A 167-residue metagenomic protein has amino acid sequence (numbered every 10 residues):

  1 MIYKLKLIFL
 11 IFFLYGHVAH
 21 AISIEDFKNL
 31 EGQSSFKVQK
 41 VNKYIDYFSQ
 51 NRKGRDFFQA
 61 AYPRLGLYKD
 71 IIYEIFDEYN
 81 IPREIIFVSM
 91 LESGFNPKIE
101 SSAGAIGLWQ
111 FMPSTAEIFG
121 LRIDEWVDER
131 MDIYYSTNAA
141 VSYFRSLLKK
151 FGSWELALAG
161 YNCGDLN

Functional and structural regions predicted by a protein language model:
M1-I2: N-terminal secretory signal peptides that target proteins for export/translocation
L5-Y15: Sec-dependent N-terminal signal peptides
H17-N80: An acidic, Gly/Ser/Thr/Pro-rich helix-cap/linker signature
D46-P63, F95-S102, Q110-G152, L156: Substrate-binding clefts and substrate-entry loops adjacent to catalytic sites of polymer-processing enzymes acting on
I81-P97, A157-N162: Short, functionally critical alpha-helical segments immediately adjacent to catalytic or ligand/cofactor-binding
G164-N167: Short, intrinsically disordered, charge-balanced linker/junction segments flanking boundaries in proteins
